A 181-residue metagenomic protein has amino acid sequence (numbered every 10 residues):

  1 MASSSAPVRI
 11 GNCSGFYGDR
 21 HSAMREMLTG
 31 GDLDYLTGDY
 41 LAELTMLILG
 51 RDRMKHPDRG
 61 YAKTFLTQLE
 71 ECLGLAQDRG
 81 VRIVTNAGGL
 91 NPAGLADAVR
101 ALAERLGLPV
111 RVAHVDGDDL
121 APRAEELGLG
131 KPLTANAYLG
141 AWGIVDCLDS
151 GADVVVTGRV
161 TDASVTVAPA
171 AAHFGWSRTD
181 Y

Functional and structural regions predicted by a protein language model:
A2-Y138, G143: Metallocofactor- and cofactor-centric catalytic cores in central/energy metabolism, strongly enriched
L129-G140, V145-V154, G158, D162-Y181: Conserved, well-structured core segments that form the ligand-binding/active-site neighborhood of functional domains
